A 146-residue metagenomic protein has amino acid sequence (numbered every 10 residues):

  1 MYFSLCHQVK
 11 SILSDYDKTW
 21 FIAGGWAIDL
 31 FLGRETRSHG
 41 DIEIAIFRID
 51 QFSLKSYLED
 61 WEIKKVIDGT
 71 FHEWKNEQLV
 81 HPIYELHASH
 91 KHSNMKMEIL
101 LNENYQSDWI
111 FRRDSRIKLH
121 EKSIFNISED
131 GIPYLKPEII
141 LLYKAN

Functional and structural regions predicted by a protein language model:
M1-N146: Compositionally biased terminal segments of proteins
